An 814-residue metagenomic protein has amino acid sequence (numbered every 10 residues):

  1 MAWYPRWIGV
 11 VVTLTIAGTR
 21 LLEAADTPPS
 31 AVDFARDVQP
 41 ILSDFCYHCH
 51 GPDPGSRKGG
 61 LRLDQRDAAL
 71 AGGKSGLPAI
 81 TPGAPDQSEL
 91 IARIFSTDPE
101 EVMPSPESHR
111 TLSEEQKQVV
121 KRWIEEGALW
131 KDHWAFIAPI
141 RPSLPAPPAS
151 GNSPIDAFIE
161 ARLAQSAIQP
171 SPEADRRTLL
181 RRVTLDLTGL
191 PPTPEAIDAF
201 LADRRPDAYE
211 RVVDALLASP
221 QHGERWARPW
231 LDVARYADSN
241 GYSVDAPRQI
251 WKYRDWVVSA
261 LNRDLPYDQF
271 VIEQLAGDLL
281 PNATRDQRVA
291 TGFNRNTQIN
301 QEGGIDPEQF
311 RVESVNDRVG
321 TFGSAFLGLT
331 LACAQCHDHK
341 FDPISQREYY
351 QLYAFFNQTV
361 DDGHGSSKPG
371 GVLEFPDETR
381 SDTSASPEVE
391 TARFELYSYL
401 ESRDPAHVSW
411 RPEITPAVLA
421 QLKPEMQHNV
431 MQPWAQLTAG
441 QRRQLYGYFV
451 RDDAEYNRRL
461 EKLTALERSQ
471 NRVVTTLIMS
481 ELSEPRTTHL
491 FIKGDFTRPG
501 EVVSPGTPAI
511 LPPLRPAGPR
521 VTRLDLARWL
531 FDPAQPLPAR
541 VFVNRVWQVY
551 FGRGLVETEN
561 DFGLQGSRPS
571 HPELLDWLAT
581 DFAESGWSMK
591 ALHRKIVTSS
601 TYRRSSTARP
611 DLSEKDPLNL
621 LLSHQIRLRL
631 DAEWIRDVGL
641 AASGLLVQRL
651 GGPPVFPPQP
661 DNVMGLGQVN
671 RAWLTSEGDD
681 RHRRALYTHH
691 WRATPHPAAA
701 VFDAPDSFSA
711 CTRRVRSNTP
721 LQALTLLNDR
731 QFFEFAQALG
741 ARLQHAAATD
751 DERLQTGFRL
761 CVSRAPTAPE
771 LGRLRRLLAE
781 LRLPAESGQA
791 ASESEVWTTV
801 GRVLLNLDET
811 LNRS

Functional and structural regions predicted by a protein language model:
M1-Y4: N-terminal secretory signal peptides that target proteins for export/translocation
W7-R20: Bacterial N-terminal signal peptides
E23-A161, R177-R182, T188, P192-F200 (+7 more regions): Solvent-exposed helix-loop boundary motif
P148-R181, D186-Q221, R235-A283, V312 (+9 more regions): Primarily short, surface-exposed interaction patches in extracytoplasmic proteins
Y242, R263, T291-R486: Active-site histidine-acidic residue metal-binding/catalytic motifs, centered on HxH/HExxH-like signatures
H689-R692, A700-A710: A structural supersecondary motif
